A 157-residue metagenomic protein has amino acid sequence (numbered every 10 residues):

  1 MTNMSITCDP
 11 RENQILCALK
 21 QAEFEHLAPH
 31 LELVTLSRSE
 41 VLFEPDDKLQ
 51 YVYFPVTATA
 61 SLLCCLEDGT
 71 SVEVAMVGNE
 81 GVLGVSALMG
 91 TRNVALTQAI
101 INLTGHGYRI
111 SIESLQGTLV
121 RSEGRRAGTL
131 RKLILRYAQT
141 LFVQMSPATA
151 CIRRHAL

Functional and structural regions predicted by a protein language model:
M1-S37, V82, L88: Cyclic nucleotide-binding regulatory module and flanking cytosolic helices
E40-T104: Cyclic nucleotide-binding regulatory domains
A75-Q139, V143-P147: Cyclic-nucleotide recognition modules
Q144-L157: Short alpha-helical segments that sit at the start of domains
